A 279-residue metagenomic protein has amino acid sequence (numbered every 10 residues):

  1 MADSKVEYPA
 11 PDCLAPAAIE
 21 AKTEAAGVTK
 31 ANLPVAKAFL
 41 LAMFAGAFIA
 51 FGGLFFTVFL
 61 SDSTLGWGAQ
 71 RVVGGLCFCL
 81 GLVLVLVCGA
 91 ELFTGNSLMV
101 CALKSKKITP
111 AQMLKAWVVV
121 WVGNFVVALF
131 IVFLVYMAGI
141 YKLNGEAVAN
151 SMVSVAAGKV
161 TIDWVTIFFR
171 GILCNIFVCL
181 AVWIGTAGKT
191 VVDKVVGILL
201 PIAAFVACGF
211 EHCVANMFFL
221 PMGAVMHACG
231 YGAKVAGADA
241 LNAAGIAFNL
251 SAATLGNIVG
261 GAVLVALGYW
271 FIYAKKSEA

Functional and structural regions predicted by a protein language model:
A2-A279: Alpha-helical transmembrane segments and their helix-helix packing motifs
